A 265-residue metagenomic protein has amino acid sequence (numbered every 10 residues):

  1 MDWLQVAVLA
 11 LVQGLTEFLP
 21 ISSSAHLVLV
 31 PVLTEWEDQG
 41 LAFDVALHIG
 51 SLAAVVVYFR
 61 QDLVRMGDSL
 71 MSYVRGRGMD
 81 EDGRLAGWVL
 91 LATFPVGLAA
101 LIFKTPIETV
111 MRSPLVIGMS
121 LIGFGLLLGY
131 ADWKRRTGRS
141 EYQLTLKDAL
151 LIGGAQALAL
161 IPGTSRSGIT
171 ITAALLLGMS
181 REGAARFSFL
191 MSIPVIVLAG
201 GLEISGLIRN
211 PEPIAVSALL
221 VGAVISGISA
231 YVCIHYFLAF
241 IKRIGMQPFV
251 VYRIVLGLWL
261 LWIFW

Functional and structural regions predicted by a protein language model:
M1-W265: Multi-pass membrane proteins that catalyze or facilitate reactions on polyprenyl-/lipid-phosphate substrates and their
